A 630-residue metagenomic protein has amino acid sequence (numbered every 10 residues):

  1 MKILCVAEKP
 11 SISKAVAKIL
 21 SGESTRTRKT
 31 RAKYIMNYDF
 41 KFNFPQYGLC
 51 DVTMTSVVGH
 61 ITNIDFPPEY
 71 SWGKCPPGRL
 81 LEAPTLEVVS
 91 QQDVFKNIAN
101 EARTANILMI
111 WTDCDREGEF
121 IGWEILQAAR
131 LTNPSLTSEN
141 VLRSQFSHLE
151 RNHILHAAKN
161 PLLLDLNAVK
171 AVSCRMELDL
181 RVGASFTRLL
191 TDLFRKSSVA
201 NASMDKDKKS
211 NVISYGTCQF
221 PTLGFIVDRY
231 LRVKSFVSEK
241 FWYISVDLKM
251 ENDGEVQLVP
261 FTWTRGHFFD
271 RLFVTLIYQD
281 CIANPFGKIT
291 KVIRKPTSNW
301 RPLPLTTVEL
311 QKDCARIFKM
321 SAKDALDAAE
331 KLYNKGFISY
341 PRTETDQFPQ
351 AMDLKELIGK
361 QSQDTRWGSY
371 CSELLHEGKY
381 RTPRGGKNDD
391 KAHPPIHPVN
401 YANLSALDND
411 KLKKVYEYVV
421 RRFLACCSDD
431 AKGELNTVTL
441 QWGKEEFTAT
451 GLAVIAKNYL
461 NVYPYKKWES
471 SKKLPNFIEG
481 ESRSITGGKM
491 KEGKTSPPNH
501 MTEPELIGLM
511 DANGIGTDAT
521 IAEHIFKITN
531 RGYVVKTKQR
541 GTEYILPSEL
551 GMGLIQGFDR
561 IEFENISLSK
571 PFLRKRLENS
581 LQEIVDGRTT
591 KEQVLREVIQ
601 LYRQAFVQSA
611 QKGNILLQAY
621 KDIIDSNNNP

Functional and structural regions predicted by a protein language model:
M1-R188, T486, P497: Intrinsically disordered, low-complexity regulatory segments
K2-L4, L163-N167, T187, T191 (+4 more regions): Basic, low-complexity terminal or inter-domain segments flanking catalytic cores
T30-P67, F220-F269, W367, A425-K472: Structured, non-catalytic alpha/beta "coupling" segments that mediate domain-domain communication and provide generic
S90, K96, R103-T104, L149-V246 (+2 more regions): C-terminal or mid-to-C-terminal helical accessory/interaction module adjacent to the motor/catalytic core
N106-M109, L155, V256-F273, I277-Y278: OB-fold/S1-family RNA-binding modules
D113, D313, I317-S321: A conserved hydrophobic secondary-structure block that centers on an alpha-helix together with its immediately flanking
L163, H267-P304, Q311, I478-E481: Metal- or metallocofactor-binding catalytic centers and their adjacent structured scaffolds across diverse enzyme
